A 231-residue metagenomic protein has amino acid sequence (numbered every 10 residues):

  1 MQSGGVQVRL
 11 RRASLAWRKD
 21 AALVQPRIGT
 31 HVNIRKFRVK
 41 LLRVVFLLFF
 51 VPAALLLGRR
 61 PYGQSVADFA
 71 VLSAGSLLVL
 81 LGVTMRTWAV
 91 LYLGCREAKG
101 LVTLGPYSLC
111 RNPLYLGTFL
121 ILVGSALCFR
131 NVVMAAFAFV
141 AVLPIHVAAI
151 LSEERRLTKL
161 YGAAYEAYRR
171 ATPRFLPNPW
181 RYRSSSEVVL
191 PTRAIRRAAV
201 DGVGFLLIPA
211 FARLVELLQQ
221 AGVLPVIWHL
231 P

Functional and structural regions predicted by a protein language model:
Q7-L104, F119-P231: Membrane-anchoring alpha-helices and their flanking helix-loop junctions
Y107: Conserved acetyl-CoA binding element of GNAT-fold acetyltransferases
C110-R111: Conserved SAM-binding loop
L114: Aromatic (Trp/Tyr) and acidic
